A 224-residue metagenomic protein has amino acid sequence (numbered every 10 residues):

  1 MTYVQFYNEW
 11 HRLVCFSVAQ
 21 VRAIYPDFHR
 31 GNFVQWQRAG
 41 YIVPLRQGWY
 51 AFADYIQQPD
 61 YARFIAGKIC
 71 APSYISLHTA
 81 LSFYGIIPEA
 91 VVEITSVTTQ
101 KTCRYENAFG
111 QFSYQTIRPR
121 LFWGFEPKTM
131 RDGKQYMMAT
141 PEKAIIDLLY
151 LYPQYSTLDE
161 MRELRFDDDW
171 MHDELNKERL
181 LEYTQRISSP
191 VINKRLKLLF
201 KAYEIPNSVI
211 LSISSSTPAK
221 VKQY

Functional and structural regions predicted by a protein language model:
M1-P72: Short beta-edge/loop segments at beta->alpha junctions of small alpha/beta modules that act as binding/recognition
Y3, V18, L77, P141-E142: Structural motif detector for alpha-helix initiation sites
Y7, V18-V21, N32-G40, T98-N107 (+2 more regions): Short, mixed-charge, low-aromatic patches
P26, G85, Y150-Q154: Hydrophobic/aromatic-lined pockets within catalytic cores
F28-H29, I87, P190: Short coil/loop linkers at secondary-structure junctions
Q37, P44-F52, A62-L121: Short gly/ser-rich loop at a beta-strand->alpha-helix junction or flexible surface loop bordering the NTP-binding
I56, F109, R118, L149 (+1 more regions): A broadly conserved detector of short glycine/acidic/proline-rich loop/turn motifs that flank catalytic sites and bind
F125-Y224: Hydrophobic alpha-helical interaction segments
